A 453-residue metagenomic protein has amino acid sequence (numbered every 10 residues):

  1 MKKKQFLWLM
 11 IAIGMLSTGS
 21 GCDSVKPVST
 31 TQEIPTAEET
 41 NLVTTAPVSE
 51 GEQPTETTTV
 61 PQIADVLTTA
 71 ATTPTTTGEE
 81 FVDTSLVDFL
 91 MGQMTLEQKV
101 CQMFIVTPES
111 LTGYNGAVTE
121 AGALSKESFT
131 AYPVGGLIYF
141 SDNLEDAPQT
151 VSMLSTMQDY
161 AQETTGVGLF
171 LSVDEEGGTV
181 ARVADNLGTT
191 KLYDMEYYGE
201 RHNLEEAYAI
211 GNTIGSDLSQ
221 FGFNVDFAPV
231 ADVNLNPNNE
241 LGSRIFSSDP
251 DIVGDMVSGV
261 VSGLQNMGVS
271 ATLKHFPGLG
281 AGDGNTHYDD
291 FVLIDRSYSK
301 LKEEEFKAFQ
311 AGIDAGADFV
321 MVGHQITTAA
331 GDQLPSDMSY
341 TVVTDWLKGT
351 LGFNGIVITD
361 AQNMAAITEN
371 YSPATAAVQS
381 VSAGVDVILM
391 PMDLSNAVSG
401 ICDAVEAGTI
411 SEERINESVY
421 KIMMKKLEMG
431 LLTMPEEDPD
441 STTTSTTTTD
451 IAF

Functional and structural regions predicted by a protein language model:
K2-K26: Sec-dependent N-terminal signal peptides of Gram-positive bacterial secreted proteins and lipoproteins
D23-K26, E33-I34, E38-Q53, V60-L171 (+2 more regions): N-terminal hydrophobic targeting/anchoring segments and the immediately downstream early-domain regions of hydrolases
T95, N115-A117, A121, D146-T165 (+3 more regions): Second-shell residues forming the walls of enzyme active-site clefts
C101-P108, G135-Y139, L169-E175, V225-P229 (+5 more regions): Hydrophobic faces of well-ordered beta-strands that scaffold small-molecule active sites in alpha/beta enzyme cores
L169-G211: Substrate-binding cleft of extracellular glycoside hydrolase catalytic domains
V183-T189, N224-S243, K274-F291, G323: Active-site-proximal loop/short-helix segments that contain or immediately flank catalytic acid/base residue(s)
Y193-F223, A228-V261: A substrate-binding/cap region within the structured catalytic cores of diverse enzymes
T409-M434: Mid-to-C-terminal alpha-helical segments outside catalytic/metal-binding sites
